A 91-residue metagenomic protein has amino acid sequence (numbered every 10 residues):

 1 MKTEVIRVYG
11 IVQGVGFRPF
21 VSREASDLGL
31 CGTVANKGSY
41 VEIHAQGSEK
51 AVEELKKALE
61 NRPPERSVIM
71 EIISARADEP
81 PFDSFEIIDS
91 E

Functional and structural regions predicted by a protein language model:
M1-E91: Intrinsically disordered, low-complexity, mixed-charge
